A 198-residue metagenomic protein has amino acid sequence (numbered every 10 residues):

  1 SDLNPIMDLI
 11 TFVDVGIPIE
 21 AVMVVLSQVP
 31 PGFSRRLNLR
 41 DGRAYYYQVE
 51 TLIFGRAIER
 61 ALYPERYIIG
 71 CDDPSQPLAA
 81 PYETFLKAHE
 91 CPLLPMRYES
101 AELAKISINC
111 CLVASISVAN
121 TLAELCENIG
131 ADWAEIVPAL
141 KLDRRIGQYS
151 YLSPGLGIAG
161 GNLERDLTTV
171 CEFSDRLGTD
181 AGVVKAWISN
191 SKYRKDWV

Functional and structural regions predicted by a protein language model:
S1, Y63, A181-G182: Gly-rich Lys/Arg/Thr-decorated short loops/hinges at beta-loop-alpha junctions or inter-strand turns that position
S1-V22, G32: Rossmann-like NAD(P)-binding element
N4-L9, I53, P95, N162: Short secondary-structure boundary/capping elements
I6, I10, A79, A104 (+4 more regions): A general structural signal for well-ordered alpha-helical segments in protein cores
G16, R36-Q48, I53-Q148, F173-L177: Internal alpha-helical scaffold of NAD(P)-dependent oxidoreductase catalytic cores
L26-V29: Short strand-turn motif at the edge of the Rossmann-like AdoMet-binding core
E127-V198: NAD(P)-dependent Rossmann-like dehydrogenase/reductase catalytic/cofactor-binding core
